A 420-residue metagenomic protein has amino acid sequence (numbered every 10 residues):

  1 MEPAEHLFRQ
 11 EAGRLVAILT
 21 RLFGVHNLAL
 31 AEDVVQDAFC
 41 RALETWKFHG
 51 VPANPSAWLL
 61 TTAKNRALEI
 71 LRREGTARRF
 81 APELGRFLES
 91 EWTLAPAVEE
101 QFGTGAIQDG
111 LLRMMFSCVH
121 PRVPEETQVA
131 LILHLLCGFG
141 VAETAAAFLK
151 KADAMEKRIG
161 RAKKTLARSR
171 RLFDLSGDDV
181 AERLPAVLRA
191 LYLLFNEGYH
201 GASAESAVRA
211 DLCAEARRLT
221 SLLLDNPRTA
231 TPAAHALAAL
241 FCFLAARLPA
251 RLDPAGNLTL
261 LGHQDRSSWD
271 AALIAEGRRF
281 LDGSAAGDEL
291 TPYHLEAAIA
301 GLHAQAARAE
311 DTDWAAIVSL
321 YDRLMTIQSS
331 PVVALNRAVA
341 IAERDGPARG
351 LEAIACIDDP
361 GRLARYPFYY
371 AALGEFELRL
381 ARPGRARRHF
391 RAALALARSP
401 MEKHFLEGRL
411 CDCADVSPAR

Functional and structural regions predicted by a protein language model:
M1-H6, V16-V35, T45-A53, K151-D153 (+2 more regions): Short, charged helix-capping/linker segments at alpha-helix termini
E11, R158, H389: Residues within the DNA-recognition helix of helix-turn-helix
A31-A42, T62, A162, A216: Short, small-hydrophobic-rich alpha-helical interface motif
Q36-C40, A53-P82: Σ70-family region 2.3-2.4 aromatic/basic alpha-helix that recognizes the −10 promoter and nucleates DNA melting
E74, P82-E126, I132-E143, K150-D322: Amphipathic helix-loop-helix modules that constitute alpha-helical solenoid scaffolds
L237, F241-L244, E296, A300 (+4 more regions): "A position-specific structural signal for the A-helix of alpha-solenoid helical repeats
A245, R308-D311, R344-D345, L380 (+1 more regions): Structural motif corresponding to the intra-repeat A-B loop/turn of tetratricopeptide repeats
